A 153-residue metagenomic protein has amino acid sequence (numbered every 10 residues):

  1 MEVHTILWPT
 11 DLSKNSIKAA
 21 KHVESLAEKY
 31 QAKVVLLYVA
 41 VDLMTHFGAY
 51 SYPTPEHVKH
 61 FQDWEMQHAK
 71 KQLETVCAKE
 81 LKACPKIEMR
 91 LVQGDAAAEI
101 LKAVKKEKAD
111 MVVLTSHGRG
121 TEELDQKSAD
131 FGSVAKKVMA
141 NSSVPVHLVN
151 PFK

Functional and structural regions predicted by a protein language model:
M1, A78-V112, K153: Structural beta-alpha unit
M1-E56: Small/aliphatic-rich secondary-structure junction motif
V35-L37, E88-V92, H147: General small-molecule cofactor/ligand-binding pocket signal
S51-P55, K106-E107, F131: Short, hinge-like loop/turn segments at secondary-structure boundaries
P55-K71, E122-E123: A short acidic, glycine-rich active-site loop that binds or catalyzes chemistry on phosphate/adenosine moieties
M111-A140: Glycine-rich, Arg-bearing micro-motifs that act as flexible, cationic patches
M139-K153: Short, flexible loop segments at boundaries between secondary-structure elements
